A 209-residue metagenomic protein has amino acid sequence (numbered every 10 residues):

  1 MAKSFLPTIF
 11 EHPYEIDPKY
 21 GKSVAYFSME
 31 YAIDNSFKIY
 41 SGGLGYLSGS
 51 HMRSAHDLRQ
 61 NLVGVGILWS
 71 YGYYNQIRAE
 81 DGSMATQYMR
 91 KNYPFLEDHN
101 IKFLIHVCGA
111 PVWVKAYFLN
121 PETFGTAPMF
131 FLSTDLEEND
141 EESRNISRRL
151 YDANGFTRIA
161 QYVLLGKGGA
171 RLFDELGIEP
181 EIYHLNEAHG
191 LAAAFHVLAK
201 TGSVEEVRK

Functional and structural regions predicted by a protein language model:
M1-K209: Catalytic cores of carbohydrate-active enzymes across secretory and cytosolic contexts
